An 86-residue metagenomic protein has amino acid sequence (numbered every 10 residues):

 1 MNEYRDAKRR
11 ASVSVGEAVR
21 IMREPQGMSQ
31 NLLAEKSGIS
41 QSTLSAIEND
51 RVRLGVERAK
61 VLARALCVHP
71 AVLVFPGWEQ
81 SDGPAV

Functional and structural regions predicted by a protein language model:
M1-P25: A short, Lys/Arg-rich alpha-helix, primarily the initiator
M1-Y4, R64, V74-V86: Short, charged recognition helix plus adjacent turn of helix-turn-helix-like nucleic-acid-binding domains
E17-K36, V61: Short basic helix-loop element that most often maps to the first helix and adjoining turn of HTH DNA-binding modules
G38-L54: Recognition helix of helix-turn-helix/homeodomain-like DNA-binding domains that insert into the DNA major groove
R51-R64: Short, basic-rich loop-to-helix N-cap that marks the start of a DNA-contacting helix
